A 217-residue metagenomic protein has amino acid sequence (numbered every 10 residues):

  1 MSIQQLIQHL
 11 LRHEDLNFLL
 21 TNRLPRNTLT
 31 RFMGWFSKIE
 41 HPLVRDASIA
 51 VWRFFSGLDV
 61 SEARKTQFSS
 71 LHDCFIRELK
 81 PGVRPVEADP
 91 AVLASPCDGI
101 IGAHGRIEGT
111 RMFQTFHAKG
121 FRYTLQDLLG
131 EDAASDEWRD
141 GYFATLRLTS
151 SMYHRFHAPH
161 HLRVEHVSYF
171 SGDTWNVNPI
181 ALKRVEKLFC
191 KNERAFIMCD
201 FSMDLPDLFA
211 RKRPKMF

Functional and structural regions predicted by a protein language model:
M1-F217: Contiguous, well-folded functional domains in the mature portion of proteins
